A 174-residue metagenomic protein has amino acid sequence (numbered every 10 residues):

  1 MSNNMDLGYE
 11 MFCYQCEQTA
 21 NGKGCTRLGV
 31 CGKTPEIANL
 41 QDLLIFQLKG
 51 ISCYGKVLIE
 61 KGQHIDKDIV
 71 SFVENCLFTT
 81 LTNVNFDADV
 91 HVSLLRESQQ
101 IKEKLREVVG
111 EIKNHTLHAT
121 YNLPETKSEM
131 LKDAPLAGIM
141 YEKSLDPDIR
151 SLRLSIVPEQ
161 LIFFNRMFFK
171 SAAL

Functional and structural regions predicted by a protein language model:
S2-L174: Metallocofactor- and cofactor-centric catalytic cores in central/energy metabolism, strongly enriched
